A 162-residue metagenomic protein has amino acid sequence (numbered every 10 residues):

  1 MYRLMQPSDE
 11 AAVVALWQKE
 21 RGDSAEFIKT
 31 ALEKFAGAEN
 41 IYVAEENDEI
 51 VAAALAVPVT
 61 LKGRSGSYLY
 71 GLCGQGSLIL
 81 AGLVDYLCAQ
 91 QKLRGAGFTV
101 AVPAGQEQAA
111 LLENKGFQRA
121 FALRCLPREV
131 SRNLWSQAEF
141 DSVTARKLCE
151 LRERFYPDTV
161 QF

Functional and structural regions predicted by a protein language model:
M1-F27, R132-F162: Short amphipathic alpha-helix that is part of the acyltransferase structural core
Y2, V43, S65-L72, I79 (+6 more regions): N-acyltransferase acceptor-side catalytic subdomain
P7, K29-D85: Conserved donor-binding loop and adjoining core beta-sheet/short helix segment in diverse acyl/aminoacyl transferases
S8-A12, I50, Q106-E107: Short alpha-helical
K19, G37, A89-L93: Secondary-structure boundary motif
A54, R64-G66, A110, L134-S136 (+1 more regions): Short acidic, gly/pro-rich beta-turn/loop elements at beta-sheet edges and active-site/ligand-binding grooves
C73-E139: Acyl-donor-binding surface of acyltransferase catalytic domains
